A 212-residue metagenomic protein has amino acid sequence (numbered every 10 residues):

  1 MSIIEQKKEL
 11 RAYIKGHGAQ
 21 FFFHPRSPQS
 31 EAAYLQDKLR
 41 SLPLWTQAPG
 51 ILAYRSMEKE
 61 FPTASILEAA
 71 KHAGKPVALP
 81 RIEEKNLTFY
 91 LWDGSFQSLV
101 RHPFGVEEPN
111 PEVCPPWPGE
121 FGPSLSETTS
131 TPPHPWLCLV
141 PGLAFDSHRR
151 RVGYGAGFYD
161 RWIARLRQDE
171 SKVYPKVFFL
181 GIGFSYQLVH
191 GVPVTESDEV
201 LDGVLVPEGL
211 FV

Functional and structural regions predicted by a protein language model:
M1-E9, G16-Q20, E107-C138, S147-R151 (+1 more regions): Surface-exposed, charge/polar-rich loops and edge strands
S2-P133: N-terminal active-site beta-alpha-beta segment that forms phosphate/nucleotide-binding and substrate-recognition loops
R11, A32, Q36, A156-I163 (+1 more regions): Hydrophobic, well-ordered secondary-structure segments
A33, P141-F145: Short, charged low-complexity linear motifs
I51, C138-L139: Receiver (REC) domain switch-region micro-motif
E58-K59, A144-F145, Q187: Short, solvent-exposed loop/turn segments at secondary-structure junctions
P62-E68, R149-A164: Short Gly/Thr/Asp-enriched flexible loops that form oxyanion-binding sites at enzyme active sites
